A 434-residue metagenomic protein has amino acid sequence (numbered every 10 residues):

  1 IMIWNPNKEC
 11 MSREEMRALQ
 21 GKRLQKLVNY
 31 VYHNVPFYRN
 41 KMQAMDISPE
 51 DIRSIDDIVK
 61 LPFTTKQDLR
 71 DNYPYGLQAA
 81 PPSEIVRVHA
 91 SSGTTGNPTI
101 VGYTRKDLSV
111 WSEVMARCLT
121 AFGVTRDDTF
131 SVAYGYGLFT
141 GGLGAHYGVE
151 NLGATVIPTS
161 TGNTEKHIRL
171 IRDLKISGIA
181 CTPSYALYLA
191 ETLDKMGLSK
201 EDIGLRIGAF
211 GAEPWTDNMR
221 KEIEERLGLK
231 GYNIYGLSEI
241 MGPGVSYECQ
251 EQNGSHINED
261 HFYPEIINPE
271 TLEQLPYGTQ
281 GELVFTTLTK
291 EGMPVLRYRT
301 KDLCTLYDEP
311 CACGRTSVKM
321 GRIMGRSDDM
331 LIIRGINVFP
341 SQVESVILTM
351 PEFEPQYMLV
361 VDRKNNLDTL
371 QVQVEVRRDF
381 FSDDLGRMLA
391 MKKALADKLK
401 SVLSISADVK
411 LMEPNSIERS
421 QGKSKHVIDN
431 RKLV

Functional and structural regions predicted by a protein language model:
I1-A90, T95-E113, T120-A121, D217 (+5 more regions): Nucleotide 5′-phosphate-binding alpha/beta core
V31, S91-T94, F130, I179 (+4 more regions): Conserved S/T- and glycine-rich ATP-binding loop of Class I adenylate-forming
T104-C118, T129-Y188: AMP-binding/adenylate-forming
V124-D128: Short helix-loop-beta connector
T129, M196-W215: Conserved helix-loop-beta element of the AMP-binding
I179, T289-I405, G422: AMP-binding/adenylate-forming catalytic core of the ANL superfamily
A186-G204, K221-E225: Adenylate-forming
R206, W215-P310: Conserved AMP-binding/adenylate-forming
